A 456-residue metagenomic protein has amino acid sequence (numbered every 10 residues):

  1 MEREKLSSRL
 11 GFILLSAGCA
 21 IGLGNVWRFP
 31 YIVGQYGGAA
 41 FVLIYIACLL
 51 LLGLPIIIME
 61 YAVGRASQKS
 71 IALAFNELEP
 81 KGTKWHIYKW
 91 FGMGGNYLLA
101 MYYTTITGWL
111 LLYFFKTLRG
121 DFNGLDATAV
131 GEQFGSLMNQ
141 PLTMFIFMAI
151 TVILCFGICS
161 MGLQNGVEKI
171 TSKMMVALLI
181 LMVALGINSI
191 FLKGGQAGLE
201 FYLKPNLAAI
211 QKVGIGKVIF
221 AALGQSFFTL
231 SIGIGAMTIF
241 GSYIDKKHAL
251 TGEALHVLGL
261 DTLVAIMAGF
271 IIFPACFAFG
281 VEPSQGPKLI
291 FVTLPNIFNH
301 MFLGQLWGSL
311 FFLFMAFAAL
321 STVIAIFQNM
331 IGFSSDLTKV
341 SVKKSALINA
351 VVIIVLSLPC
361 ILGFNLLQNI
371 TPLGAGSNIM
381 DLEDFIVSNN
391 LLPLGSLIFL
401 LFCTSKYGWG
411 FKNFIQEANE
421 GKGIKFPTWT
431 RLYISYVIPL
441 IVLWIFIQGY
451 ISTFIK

Functional and structural regions predicted by a protein language model:
M1-W27, I56-Y61, R65-W90, D245-A249 (+1 more regions): Membrane-interface "cap" regions at the ends of multi-pass membrane proteins
E2, L6, E168, S172-L320 (+3 more regions): Membrane-embedded translocation segments of transport machinery
R3-E4, I32-Y36, A66, I71-F91 (+6 more regions): Inter-helical loop and helix-membrane interface segments of multi-pass membrane transporters/permeases
K5, G11-I13, C19, F145-I146 (+5 more regions): Loop-to-transmembrane helix boundary motifs in multi-pass membrane proteins
K5-S16, F41-I44, T83-Y97, F145-T151 (+6 more regions): Select transmembrane alpha-helical segments in multipass membrane proteins
G11-C48, G235-A236, G241, G252-L255 (+2 more regions): Transmembrane helix-boundary motif of multi-pass solute transporters/channels
L320-A325, A346-N349, I353-F364, D381-I415: Hydrophobic alpha-helical segments of multi-pass membrane transport proteins
P372, N378-L401, G423-K456: A generic transmembrane alpha-helix motif of multi-pass inner-membrane proteins
